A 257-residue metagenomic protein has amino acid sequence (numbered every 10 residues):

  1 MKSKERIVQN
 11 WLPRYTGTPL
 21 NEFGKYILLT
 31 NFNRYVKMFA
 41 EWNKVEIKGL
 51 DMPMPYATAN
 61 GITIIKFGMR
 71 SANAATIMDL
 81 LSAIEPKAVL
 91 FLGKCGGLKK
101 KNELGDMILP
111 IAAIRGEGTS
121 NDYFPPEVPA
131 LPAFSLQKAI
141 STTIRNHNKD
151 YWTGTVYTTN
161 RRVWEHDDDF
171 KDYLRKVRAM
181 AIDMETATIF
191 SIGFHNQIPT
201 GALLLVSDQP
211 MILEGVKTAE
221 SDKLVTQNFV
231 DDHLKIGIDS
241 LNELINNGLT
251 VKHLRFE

Functional and structural regions predicted by a protein language model:
M1-K138: Metabolite-binding pocket within alpha/beta catalytic cores that recognizes anionic/polar moieties
I47-D51, K149-G154, L244-E257: Flexible, glycine/charged-enriched surface loops at secondary-structure junctions
K87-A88, M180, P199: Short acidic/polar active-site loop segments enriched in Thr and Asp
E127-V177: Active-site rim beta-loop-alpha module in soluble metabolic enzymes
A139-H147, I192, I236-L244: Generic non-transmembrane alpha-helical segments
A187-V225: Zn-dependent metallopeptidase/amidohydrolase metal-coordination segment
I212-E257: His/Asp/Glu-rich mid-to-C-terminal helical/loop segments that flank catalytic regions of hydrolases
